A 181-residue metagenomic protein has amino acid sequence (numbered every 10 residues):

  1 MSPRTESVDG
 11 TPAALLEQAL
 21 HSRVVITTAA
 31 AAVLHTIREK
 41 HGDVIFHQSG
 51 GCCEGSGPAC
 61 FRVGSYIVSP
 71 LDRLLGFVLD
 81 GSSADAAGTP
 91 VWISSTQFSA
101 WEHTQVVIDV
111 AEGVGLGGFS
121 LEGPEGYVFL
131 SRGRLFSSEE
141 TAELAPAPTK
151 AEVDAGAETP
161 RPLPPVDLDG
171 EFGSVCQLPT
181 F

Functional and structural regions predicted by a protein language model:
M1-F181: Domain-level signature for proteins that mediate thiol-based redox and metal-cofactor handling
